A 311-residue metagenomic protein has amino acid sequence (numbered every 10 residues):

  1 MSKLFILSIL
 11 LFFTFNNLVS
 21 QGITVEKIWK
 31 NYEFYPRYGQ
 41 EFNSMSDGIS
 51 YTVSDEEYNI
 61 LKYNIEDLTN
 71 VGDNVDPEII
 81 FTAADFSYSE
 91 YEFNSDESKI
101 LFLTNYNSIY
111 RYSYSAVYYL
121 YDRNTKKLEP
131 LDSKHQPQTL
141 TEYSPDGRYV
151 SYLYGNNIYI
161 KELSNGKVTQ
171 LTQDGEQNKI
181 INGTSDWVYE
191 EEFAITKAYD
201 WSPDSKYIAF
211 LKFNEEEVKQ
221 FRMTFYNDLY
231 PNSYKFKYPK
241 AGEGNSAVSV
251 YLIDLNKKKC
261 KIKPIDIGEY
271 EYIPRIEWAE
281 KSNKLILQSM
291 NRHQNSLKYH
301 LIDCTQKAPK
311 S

Functional and structural regions predicted by a protein language model:
L4-F15: Sec-dependent N-terminal signal peptides
V25, N31, L68-T69, N105-Y110 (+3 more regions): Predominantly five- to eight-bladed beta-propeller fold
F34-S54, F81-I100, Y118, H135-S151 (+6 more regions): Conserved beta-propeller blade repeats
V53-I80, S108: Beta-propeller domains
E57-Y63, Y110-V117, G155-Y159, E217-T224 (+2 more regions): Structural motif
I65-L68, D122-K126, L163-G166, D254-K258 (+1 more regions): Short loop/turn segments that connect beta-strands within beta-propeller blades
N70-E78, E129-D132, K167-E176, K261-P264 (+1 more regions): Beta-propeller fold detector
Y112, L120-R123, L128, P137-D174 (+1 more regions): Hydrophobic or amphipathic alpha-helical targeting/insertion segments
